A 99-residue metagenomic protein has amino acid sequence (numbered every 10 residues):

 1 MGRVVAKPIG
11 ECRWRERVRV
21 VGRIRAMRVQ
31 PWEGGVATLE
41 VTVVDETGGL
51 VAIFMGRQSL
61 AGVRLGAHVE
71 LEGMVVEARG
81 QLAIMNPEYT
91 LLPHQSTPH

Functional and structural regions predicted by a protein language model:
M1-R19, H94-H99: OB-fold nucleic-acid-binding modules
E16-G35, G73: Structural detector for short beta-strands of small beta-barrel domains
R17-R19, G49, H68-E70: Intrinsic-disorder/low-complexity, polar/charged segments enriched in Ser/Thr/Lys/Arg/Asp/Glu/Gln
Q30, A52, A67-H68, R79-P87: Long, contiguous binding/interaction regions
Q30-A52: OB-fold (S1/OB) nucleic-acid-binding surfaces
R57-E72: Short nucleic-acid-contacting surface segments enriched for D/E, G, S/T with interspersed K/R
M74-H99: OB-fold/S1-family single-stranded nucleic acid-binding modules
